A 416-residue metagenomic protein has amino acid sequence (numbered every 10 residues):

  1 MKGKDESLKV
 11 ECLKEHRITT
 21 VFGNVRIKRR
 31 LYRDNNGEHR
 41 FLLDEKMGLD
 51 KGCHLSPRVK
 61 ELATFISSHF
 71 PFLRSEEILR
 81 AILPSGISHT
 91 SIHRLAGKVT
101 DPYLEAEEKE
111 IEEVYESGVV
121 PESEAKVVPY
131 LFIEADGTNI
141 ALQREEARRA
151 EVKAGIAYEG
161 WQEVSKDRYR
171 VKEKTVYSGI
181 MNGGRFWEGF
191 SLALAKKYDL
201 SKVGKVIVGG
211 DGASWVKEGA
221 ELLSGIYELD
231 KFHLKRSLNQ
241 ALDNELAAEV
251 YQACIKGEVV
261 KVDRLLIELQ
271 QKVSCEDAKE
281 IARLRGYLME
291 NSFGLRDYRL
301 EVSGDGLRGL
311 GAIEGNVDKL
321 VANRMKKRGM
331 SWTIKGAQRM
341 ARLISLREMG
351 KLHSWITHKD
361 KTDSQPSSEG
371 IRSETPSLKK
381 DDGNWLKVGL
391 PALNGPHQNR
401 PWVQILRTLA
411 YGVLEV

Functional and structural regions predicted by a protein language model:
M1-H54: Basic, low-complexity segments
L31-V416: Catalytic center-proximal scaffold of phosphoryl-transfer enzymes
